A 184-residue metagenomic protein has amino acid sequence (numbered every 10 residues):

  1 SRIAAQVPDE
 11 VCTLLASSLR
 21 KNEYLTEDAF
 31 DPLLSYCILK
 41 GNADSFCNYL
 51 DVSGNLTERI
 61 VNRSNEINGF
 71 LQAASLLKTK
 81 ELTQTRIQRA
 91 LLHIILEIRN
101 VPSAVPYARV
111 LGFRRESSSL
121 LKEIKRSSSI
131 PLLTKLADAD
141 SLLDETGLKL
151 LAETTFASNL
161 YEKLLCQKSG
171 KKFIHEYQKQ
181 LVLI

Functional and structural regions predicted by a protein language model:
S1-I184: Non-catalytic terminal extensions that flank enzyme cores
